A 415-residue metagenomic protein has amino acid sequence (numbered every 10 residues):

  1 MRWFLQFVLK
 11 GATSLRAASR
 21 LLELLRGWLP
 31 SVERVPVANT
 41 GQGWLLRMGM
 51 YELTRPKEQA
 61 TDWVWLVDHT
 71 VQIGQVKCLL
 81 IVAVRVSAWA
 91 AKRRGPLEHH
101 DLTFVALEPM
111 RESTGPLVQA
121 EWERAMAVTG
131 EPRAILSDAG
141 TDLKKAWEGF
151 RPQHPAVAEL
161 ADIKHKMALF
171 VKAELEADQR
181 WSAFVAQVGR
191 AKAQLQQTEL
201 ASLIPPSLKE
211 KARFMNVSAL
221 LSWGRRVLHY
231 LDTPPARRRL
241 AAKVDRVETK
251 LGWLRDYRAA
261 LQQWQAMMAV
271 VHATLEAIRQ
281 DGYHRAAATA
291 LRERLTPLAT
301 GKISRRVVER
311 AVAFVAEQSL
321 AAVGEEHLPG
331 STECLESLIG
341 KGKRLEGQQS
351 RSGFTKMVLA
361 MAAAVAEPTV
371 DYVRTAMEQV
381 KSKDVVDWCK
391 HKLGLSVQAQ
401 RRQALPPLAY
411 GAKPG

Functional and structural regions predicted by a protein language model:
M1, M48-M50, M110, M126 (+6 more regions): Detector for methionine-enriched segments
M1-Y51, G130, A161-D162, S350-T355 (+1 more regions): Charged, often Cys/His-bearing segments associated with DNA-binding zinc-finger transcription factors
R2-K10, I73-V86, A106-M110, A269-E276 (+2 more regions): Phosphate-binding glycine-rich loops and adjacent basic patches that engage nucleotide phosphates, nucleic-acid
W3-Q6, K10-R16, L24-I135, T141-V157 (+5 more regions): RNase H-like nuclease fold core
S137-F150, G189-G415: Acidic/histidine-rich catalytic cores and adjacent linkers of DNA breakage/strand-transfer/modification proteins
H154, K164, A168-V171, G330 (+1 more regions): Mg2+-dependent endonuclease catalytic cores in nucleic-acid-processing enzymes, primarily RNase H-like
